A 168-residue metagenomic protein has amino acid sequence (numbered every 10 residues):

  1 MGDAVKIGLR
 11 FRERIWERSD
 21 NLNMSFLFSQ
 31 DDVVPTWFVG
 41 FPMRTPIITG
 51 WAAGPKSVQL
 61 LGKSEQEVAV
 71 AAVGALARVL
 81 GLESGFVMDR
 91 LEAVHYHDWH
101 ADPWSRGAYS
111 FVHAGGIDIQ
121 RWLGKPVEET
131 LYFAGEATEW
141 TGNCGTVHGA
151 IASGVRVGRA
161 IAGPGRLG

Functional and structural regions predicted by a protein language model:
M1-K6, F11: Flavin (primarily FAD) cofactor-binding/catalytic cores of flavoenzymes
D3, E17-G168: Conserved flavin/dinucleotide-binding core of flavoenzymes
L9, E13-S19: Rossmann-like dinucleotide/flavin-binding elements
